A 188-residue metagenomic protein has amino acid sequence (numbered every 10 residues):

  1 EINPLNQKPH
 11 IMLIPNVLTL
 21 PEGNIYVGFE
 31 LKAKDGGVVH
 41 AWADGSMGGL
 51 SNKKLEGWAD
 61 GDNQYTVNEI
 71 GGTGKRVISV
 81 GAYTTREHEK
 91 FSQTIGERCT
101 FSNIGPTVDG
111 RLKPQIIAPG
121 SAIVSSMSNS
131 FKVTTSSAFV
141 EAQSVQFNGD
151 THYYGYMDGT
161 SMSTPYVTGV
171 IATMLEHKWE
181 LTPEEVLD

Functional and structural regions predicted by a protein language model:
E1-D188: Loop-rich non-cytosolic ectodomains and luminal regions
